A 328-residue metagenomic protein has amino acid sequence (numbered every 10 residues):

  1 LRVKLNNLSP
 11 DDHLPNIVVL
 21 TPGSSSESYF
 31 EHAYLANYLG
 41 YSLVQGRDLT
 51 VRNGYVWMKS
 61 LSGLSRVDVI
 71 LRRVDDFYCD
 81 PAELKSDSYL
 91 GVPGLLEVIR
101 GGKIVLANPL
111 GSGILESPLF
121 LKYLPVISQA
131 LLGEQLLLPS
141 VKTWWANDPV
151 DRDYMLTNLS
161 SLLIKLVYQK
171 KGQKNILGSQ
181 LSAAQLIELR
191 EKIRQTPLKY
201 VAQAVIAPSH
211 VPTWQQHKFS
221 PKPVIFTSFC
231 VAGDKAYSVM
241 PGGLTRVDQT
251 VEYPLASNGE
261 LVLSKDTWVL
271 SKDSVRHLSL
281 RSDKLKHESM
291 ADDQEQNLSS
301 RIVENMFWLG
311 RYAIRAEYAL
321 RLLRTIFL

Functional and structural regions predicted by a protein language model:
L1-N258, V262, V269-R281, S300-V303 (+1 more regions): Domain-scale recognition of functional cores that engage charged ligands
V67-D68, L285-S289: Active-site-adjacent "gating/activation" loops or surface patches in catalytic cores
H287-M306: Alpha-helical phosphate/pyrophosphate-handling elements in metalloenzyme active cores
W308-F327: A structural feature that tracks compact, well-ordered secondary-structure segments with a strong bias toward
